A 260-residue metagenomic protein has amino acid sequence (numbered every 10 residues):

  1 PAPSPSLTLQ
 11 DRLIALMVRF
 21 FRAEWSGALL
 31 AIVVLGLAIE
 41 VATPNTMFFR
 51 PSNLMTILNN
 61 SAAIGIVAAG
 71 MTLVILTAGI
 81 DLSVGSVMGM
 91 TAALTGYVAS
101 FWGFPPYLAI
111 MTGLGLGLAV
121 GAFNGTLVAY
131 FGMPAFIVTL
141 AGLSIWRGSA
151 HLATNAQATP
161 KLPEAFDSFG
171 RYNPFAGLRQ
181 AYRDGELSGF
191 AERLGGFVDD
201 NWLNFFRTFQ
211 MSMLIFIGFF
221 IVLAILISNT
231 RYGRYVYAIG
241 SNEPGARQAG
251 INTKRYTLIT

Functional and structural regions predicted by a protein language model:
A2-I66, W102-L108, R183-E186, F190 (+2 more regions): Membrane-interfacial amphipathic/re-entrant helices at transmembrane-helix boundaries
R19, F136-T230, L258-I259: Transmembrane helix-bundle core of multi-pass membrane transporters and related energy-transducing complexes
F21, S86, M90, L114 (+3 more regions): Transmembrane helix-bundle signature of multi-pass membrane transporters/permeases
S26-L30, I57, G65, S86-M90 (+4 more regions): Hydrophobic alpha-helical transmembrane segments
A28-E40, M71-T72, R147, I215-L226: Hydrophobic core segments of alpha-helical transmembrane domains in multi-pass membrane transport and ion-translocation
V33-V41, R50-W102, P106, T126-F136 (+1 more regions): Single transmembrane alpha-helix segments in multi-pass membrane proteins
A63, A92-A93, A141-A150, Q248: Small-residue-rich segments of transmembrane alpha-helices in multi-pass membrane proteins, especially helix faces
F104-P105, A119-N124, V128, N204-T260: Helix-loop-helix "hairpin" substructures at the membrane interface of multi-pass membrane proteins
